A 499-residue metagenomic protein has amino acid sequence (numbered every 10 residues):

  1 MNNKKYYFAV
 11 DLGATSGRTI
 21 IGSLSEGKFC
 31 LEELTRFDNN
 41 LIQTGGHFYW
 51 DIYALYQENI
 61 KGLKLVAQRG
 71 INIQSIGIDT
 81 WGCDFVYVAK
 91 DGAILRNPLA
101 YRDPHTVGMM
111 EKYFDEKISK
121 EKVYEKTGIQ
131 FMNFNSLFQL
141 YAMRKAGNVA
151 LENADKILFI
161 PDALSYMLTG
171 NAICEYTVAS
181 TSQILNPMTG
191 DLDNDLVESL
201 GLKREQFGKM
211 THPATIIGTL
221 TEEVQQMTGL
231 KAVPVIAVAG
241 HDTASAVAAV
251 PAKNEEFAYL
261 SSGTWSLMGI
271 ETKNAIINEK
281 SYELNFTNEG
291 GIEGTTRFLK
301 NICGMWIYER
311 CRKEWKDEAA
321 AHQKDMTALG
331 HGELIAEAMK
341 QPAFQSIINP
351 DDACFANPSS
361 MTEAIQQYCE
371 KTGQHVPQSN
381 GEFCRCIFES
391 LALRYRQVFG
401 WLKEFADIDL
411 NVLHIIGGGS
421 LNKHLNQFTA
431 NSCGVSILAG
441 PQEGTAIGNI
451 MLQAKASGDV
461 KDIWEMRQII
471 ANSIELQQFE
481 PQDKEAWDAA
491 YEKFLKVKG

Functional and structural regions predicted by a protein language model:
M1-R96, G108, E125, Q225-V235 (+2 more regions): N-terminal glycine/serine-rich phosphate-binding loop of ATP-dependent small-molecule kinases, especially carbohydrate
N2, A9, I21, F114-T127 (+9 more regions): Active-site core segments that coordinate phosphate-bearing ligands/cofactors across diverse enzyme families
G45-F48, K120-Q130, Q206: Short glycine/proline- and acidic residue-enriched helix-loop micro-motifs that form flexible lids or anion-recognition
K64, Q68-Y101, Q130-F134, P161 (+2 more regions): Short beta-strand-loop/turn "lid" adjacent to the catalytic site in phosphate-handling enzymes
N72-T80, K156, K209, D407-G417: Short glycine-rich phosphate-binding loop at a beta-alpha junction
D79-D84, P213-A214, S262-W265, V412-S420: Glycine-rich beta-strand-to-loop/alpha-helix junction loops that act as flexible
L99, D103-E116, M451: Short alpha-helix plus adjacent loop in nuclease-associated cores
N135-Y141: A charged, well-structured terminal subsegment
